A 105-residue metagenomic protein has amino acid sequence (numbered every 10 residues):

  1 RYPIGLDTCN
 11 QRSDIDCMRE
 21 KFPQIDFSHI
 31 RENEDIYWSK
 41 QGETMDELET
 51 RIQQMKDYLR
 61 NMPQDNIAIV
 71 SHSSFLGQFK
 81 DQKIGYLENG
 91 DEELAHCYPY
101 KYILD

Functional and structural regions predicted by a protein language model:
R1, S74-F75: Catalytic metal-binding/acid-base residues of hydrolase active sites
R1-S28: Phosphate-coordination/substrate-recognition cap region in phosphate-metabolizing enzymes
Y2-L6, E32-E49: Surface-exposed cleft-lining segments at the edges of enzyme active sites
D16, K21, Q41-Q53, P99: Loop-to-helix element that buttresses phosphate recognition and phosphoryl-transfer chemistry
K21, Q82-K83: Residue-level signal for well-ordered alpha-helical positions
L59-D65: Glycine-rich phosphate-binding loop signature in dinucleotide/nucleotide-binding domains
D65-H72, F79: Beta-strand elements within well-structured catalytic alpha/beta cores of enzymes that handle phosphate/sulfate esters
I84-D105: Domain-level recognition of soluble alpha/beta enzyme cores, biased toward histidine phosphatases/phosphomutases
